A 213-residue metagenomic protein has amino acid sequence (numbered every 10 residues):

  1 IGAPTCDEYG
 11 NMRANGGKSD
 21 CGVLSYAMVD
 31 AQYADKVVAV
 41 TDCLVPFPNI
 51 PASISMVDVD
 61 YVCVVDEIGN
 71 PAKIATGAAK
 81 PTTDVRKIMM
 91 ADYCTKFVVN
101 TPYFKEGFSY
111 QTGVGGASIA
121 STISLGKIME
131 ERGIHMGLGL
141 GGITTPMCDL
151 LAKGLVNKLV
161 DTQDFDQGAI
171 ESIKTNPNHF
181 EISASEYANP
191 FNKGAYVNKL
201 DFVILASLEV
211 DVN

Functional and structural regions predicted by a protein language model:
I1-S109, S121-M129, G133-G137, T145-N213: Conserved phosphate- and dinucleotide-binding cores of soluble alpha/beta proteins, encompassing both enzyme active
G113-I119: Core structural elements
